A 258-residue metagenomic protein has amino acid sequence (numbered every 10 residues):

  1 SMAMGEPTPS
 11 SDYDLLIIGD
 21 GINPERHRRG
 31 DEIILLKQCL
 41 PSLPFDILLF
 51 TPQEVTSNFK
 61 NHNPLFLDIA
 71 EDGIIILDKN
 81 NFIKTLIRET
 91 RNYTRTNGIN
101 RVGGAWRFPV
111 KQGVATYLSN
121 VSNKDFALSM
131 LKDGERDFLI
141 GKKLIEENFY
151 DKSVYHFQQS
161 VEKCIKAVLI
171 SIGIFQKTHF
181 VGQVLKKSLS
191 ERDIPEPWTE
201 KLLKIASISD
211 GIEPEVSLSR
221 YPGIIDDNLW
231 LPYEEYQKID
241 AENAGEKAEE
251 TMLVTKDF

Functional and structural regions predicted by a protein language model:
A3-S10, D20-S122, G211: Catalytic core of pol beta-like nucleotidyltransferases
L15-I18: Short beta-strand->loop micro-motif that forms the acidic, two-metal-ion catalytic signature in nucleotide-processing
R107, V114-F258: Terminal alpha-helical segments
